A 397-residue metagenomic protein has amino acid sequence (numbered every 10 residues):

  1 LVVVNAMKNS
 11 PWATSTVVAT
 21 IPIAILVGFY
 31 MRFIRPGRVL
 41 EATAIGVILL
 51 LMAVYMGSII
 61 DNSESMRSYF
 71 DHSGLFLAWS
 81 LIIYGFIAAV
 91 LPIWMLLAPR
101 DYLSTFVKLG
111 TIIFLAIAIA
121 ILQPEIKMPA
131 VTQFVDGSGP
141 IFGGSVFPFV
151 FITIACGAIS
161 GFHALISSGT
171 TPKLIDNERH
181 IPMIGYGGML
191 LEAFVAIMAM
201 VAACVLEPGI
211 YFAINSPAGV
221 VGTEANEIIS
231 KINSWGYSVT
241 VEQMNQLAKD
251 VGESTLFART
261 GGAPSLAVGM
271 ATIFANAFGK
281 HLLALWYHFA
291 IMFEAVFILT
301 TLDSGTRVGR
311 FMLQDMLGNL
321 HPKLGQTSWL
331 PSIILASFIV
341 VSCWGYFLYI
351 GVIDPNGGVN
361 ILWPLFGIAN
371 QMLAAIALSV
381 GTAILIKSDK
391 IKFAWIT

Functional and structural regions predicted by a protein language model:
V2-S10, G28-R35, A53-R67, A88-A98 (+6 more regions): Transmembrane helix-loop junctions in multi-pass membrane proteins
V3-W12, L26-G28, I59-S63, S168-A193 (+3 more regions): Helix-loop-helix connectors at the membrane interface of multi-pass transporters/channels
P11-Y55, F70, G74-I121, R310-Q314 (+3 more regions): Membrane-interface loop-to-helix entry segments
W12-A19, D71-F76, D136-F149, F278-H288 (+2 more regions): Membrane-interfacial loop-to-helix junctions in multi-pass transporters
D71-L91, A118-P124, D136-D176, I184 (+5 more regions): Hydrophobic, membrane-embedded alpha-helices of multi-pass small-molecule transporters
A88, I93-R100, T153-H180, I184-M189 (+3 more regions): Helix-loop junctions at the membrane interface of multi-pass solute transporters
I119-V135, L190-V268, S304, Y349-D354: Extracellular/periplasmic helix-exit of transmembrane alpha-helices
G187-F194, T260-G262, H281-A290, A295 (+3 more regions): Loop-to-transmembrane helix boundary motifs in multi-pass membrane proteins
